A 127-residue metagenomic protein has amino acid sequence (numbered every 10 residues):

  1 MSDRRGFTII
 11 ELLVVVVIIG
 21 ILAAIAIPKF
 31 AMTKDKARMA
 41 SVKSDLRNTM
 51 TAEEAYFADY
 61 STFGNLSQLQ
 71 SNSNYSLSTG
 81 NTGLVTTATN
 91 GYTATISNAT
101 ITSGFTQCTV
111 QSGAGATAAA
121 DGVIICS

Functional and structural regions predicted by a protein language model:
M1-S2, A55: Short, contiguous, well-ordered secondary-structure segments
S2-F30: N-terminal single-pass transmembrane signal-anchor helix
E11, A40-K43, A119-V123: Compositionally biased non-globular segments, especially hydrophobic aliphatic-rich helices of signal peptides
V16, K43, M50: Conserved catalytic core of two-component sensor histidine kinases
A26, T33, E53: Conserved alpha-helical elements of the SDR catalytic core
K29-L46: Aliphatic-rich helix starts adjacent to a transmembrane/signal segment
T51-S127: Periplasmic/extracellular, small/polar-rich flexible segments of pilin-like filament-forming proteins
